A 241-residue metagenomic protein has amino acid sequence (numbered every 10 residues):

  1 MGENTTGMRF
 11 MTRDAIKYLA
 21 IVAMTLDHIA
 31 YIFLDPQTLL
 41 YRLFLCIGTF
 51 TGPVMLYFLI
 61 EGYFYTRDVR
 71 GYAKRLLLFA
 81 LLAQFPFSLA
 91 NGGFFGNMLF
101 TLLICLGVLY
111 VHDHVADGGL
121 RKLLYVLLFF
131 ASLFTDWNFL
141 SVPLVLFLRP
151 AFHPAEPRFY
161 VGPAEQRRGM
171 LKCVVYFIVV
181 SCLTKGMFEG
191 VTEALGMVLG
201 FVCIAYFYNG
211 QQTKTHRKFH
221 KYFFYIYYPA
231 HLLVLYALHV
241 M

Functional and structural regions predicted by a protein language model:
M1-M241: Alpha-helical transmembrane segments and their immediate juxtamembrane cytosolic regions
